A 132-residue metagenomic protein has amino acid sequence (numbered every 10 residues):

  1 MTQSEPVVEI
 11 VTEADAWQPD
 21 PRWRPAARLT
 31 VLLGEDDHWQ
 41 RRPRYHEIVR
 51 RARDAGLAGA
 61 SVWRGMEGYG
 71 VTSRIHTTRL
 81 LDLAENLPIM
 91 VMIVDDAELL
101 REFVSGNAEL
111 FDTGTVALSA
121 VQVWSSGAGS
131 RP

Functional and structural regions predicted by a protein language model:
M1-P132: Positively charged, small/polar-rich N-terminal and surface patches that mediate targeting and assembly and bind
